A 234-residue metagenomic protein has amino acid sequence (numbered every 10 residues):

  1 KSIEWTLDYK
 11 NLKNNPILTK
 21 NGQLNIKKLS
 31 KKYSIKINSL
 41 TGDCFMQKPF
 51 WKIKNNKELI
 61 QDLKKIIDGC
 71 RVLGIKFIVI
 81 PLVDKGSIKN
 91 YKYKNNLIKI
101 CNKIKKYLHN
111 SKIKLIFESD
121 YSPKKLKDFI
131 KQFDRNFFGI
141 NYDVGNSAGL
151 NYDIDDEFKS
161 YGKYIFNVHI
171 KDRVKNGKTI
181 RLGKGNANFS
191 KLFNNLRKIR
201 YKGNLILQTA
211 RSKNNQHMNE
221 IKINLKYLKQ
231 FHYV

Functional and structural regions predicted by a protein language model:
K1, K27, K31, L59-I60 (+2 more regions): Histidine-acidic metal/acid-base catalytic patches
K1-V72, S119, K127, R135 (+2 more regions): N-terminal pre-domain/capping segments
E4, S39, V79, I116 (+2 more regions): Conserved beta-strand positions in the central sheet of alpha/beta enzyme cores
L7, L82, F117-S119, V144 (+1 more regions): Short glycine-centered, acidic/aromatic-flanked micro-motifs in structured strand/loop junctions that mark active-site
L7-L12, F45-Q47, D84-S87, D172-K178: Conserved radical SAM core fold
N14-L18, F50-N55, K89-K94, Y152-D153 (+2 more regions): Short, solvent-exposed loop/turn segments at secondary-structure boundaries
L29-K32, M46-I140, G149, M218: Active-site acidic/histidine proton-transfer and metal-coordination neighborhood in alpha/beta enzyme cores
I35, I113, Y201: Short phosphate-binding/catalytic loops that engage adenosine nucleotides
